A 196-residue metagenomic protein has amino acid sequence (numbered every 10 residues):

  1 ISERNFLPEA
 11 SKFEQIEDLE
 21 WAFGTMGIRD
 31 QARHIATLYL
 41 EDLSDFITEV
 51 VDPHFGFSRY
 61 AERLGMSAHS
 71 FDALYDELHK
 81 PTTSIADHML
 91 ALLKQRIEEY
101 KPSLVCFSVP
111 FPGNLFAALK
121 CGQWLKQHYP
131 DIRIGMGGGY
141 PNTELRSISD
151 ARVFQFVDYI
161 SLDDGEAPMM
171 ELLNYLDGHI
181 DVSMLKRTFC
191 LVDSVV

Functional and structural regions predicted by a protein language model:
I1-D52: Non-catalytic, alpha-helical, charged scaffold/linker segments that couple or flank catalytic or architectural cores
E3, P8, K12-Q15, E62-V196: Glycine-rich beta-alpha loop elements in corrinoid/cobalamin-binding modules across cobalamin-dependent enzymes
M26-R29, S58, S67, A167: Compositionally biased, intrinsically disordered low-complexity regions
H34-Y75, I85-A86: Short, compositionally biased "basic patch" segments
